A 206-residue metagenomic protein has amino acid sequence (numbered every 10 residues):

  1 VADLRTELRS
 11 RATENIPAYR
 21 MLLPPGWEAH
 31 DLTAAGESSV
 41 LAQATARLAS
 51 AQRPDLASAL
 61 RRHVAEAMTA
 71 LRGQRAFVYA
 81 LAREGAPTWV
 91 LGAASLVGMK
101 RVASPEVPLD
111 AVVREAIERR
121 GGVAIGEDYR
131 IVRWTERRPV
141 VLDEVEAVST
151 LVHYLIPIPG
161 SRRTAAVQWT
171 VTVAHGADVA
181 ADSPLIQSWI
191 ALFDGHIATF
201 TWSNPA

Functional and structural regions predicted by a protein language model:
A2-V107, R137: Secretory pathway targeting signatures of secreted, lumenal, and periplasmic proteins
A94-A206: Short, well-structured beta-strand
